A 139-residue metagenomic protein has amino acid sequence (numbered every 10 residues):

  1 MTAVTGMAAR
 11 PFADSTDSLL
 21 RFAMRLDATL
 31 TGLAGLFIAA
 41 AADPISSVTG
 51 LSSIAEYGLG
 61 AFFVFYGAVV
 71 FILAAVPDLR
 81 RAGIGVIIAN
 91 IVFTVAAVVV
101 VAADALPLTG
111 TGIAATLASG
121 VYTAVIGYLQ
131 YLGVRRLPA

Functional and structural regions predicted by a protein language model:
M1-L19: Short, Lys/Arg-rich, polar N-terminal cytosolic tail immediately upstream of the first transmembrane signal-anchor
S15-A28, Y131: N-terminal membrane topogenic signal
S18-L19, V69-D78, G127-L132: C-terminal ends of transmembrane helices
L26-A39, S53-A75, G85-V95, V121-V125: Core segments of alpha-helical transmembrane spans in multipass integral membrane proteins
A42-V48, V70-R81, V101-A105: Juxtamembrane helix-break-helix junctions at the cytosolic face of small multi-pass alpha-helical membrane proteins
T49-E56, R81-V86, L108-S119: Non-cytosolic membrane-interface motifs at loop->transmembrane helix junctions
A96-A115, G133: Membrane-helix boundary connector in multi-pass membrane proteins
V121-A139: Membrane-water interface at the C-terminal end of transmembrane alpha helices
